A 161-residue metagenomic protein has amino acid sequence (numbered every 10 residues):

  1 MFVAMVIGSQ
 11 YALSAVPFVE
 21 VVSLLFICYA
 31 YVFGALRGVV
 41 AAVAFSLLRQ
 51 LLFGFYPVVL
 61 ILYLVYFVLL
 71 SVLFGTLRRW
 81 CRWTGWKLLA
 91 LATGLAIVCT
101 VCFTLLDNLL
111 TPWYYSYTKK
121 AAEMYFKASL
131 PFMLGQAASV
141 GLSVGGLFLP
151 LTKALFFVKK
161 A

Functional and structural regions predicted by a protein language model:
M1-V32, L36: Hydrophobic transmembrane alpha-helices
V3-A4, L24, C28, V39 (+9 more regions): Residue-level signature of the transmembrane alpha-helical core of multi-pass small-molecule transporters
I7-V21, V43-R78, Y115: Interfacial aromatic-anchored transmembrane helix boundaries in multi-pass membrane proteins
A15, Y56-P57, I61, G85-A161: Membrane-embedded alpha-helical hairpins and interfacial helices in multi-pass inner-membrane proteins
I27, R78-A90: Membrane-interface helix-boundary motifs at transmembrane edges
V32-L36, L73-R82, L149-F156: Structural signal for the C-terminal ends of transmembrane alpha-helices and the immediately following loop
